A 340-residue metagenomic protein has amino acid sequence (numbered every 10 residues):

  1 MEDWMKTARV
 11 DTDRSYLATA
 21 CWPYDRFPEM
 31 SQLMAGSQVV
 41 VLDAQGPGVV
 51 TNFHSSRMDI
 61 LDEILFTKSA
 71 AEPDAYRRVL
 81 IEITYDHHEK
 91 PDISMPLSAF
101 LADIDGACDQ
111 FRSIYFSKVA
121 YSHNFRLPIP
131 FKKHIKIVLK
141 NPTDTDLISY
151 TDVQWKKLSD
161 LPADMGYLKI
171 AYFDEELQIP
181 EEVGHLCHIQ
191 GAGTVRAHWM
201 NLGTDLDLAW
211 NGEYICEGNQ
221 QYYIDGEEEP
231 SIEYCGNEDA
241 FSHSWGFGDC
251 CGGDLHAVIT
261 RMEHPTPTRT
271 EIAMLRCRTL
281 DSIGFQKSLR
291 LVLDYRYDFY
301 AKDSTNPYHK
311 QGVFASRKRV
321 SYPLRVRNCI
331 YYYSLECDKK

Functional and structural regions predicted by a protein language model:
M1-K340: Beta-strand-centric surfaces of beta-sandwich/beta-rich domains
